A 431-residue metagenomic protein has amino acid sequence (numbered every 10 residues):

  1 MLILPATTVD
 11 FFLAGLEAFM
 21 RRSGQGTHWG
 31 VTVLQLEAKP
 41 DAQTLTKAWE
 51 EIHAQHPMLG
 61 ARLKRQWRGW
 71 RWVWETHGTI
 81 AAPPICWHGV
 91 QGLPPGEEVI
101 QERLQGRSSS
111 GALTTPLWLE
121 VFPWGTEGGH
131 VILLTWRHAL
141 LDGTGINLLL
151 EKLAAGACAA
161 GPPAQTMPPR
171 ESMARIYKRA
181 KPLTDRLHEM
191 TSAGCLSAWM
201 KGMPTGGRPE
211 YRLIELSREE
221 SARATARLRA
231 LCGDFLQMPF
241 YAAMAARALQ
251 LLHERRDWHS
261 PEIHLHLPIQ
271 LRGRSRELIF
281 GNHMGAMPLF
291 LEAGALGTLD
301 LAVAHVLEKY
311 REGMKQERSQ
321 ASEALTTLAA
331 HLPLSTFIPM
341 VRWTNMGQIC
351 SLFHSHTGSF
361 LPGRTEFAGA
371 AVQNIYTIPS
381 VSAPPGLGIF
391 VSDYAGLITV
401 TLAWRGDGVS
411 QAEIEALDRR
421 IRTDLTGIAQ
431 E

Functional and structural regions predicted by a protein language model:
M1-G15, H88-V90, E127, L140-T225 (+2 more regions): Non-catalytic, low-complexity flexible loops and terminal extensions
M1-R71, H88-L117, L216, E220 (+1 more regions): Acyl-thioester-dependent acyl-group transfer interface
D41, G96, D142, I146 (+1 more regions): Hydrophobic (often cysteine-bearing) scaffold residues that line and stabilize catalytic clefts of nucleotide/cofactor
H56, R137-H138: Histidine-centered divalent metal-coordination motifs
V73-I85: Structured interaction and signal-relay segments at domain junctions
S197, A230, D234: Catalytic-site-adjacent helices and loops of nucleotide signaling machinery
Q237-A246: Short amphipathic alpha-helical segments
